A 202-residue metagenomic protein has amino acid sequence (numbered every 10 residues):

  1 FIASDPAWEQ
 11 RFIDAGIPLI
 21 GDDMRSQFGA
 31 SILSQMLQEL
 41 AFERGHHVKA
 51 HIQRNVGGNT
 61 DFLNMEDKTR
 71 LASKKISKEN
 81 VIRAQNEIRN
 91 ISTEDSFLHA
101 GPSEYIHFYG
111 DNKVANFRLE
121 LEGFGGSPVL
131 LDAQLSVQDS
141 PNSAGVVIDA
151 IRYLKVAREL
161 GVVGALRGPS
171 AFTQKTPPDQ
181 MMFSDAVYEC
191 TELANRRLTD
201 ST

Functional and structural regions predicted by a protein language model:
F1, D22-S26, S136: Glycine- and other small-residue-rich loops at beta-strand/loop junctions that grip anionic moieties
F1-P18: Rossmann-fold NAD(P)-binding glycine/threonine-rich loop
I13, I17, E39-H47, R152-L160: Generic secondary-structure signature for well-ordered alpha-helical cores
A15-I20, S127-L131: Glycine/charged-rich beta-loop-alpha catalytic/anionic-binding loops adjacent to active sites
P18-E94: Conserved anion/nucleotide-ligand pocket segment
Q53-N55, N64-D67, S73-E79, S92-L121 (+1 more regions): Substrate-binding/catalytic subdomain of NAD(P)-dependent oxidoreductase enzymes
K113-T202: C-terminal active-site/capping subdomain that shapes the small-molecule cofactor and substrate pocket of enzyme
